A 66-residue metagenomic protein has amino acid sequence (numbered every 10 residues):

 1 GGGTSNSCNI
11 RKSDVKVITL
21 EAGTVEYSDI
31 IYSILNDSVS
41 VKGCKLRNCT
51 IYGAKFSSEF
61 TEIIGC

Functional and structural regions predicted by a protein language model:
G1-C66: Extended beta-solenoid/beta-helix repeat architectures
